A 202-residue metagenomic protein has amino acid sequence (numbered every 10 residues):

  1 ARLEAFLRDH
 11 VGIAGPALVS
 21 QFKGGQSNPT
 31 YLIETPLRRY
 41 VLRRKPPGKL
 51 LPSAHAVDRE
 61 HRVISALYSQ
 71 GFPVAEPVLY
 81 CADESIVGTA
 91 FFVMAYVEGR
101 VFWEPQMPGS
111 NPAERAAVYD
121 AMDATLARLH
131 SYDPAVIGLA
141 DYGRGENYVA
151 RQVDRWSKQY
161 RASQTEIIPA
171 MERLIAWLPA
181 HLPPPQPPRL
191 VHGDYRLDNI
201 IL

Functional and structural regions predicted by a protein language model:
A1-A17: Juxta-kinase regulatory segment immediately upstream of eukaryotic protein kinase catalytic domains
L7-R8, L67, Y195: Hydrophobic alpha-helix position signal
P16-L190: ATP-binding pocket architecture of kinase catalytic cores
L190-H192, L197: Catalytic-loop of the protein kinase fold
